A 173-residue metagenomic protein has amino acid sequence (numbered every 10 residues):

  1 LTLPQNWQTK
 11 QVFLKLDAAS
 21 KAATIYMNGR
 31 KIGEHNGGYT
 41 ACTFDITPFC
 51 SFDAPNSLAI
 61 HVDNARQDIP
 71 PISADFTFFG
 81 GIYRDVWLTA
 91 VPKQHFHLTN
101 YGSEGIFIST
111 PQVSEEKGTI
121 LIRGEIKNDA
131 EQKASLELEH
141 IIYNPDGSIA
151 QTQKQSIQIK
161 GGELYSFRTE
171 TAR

Functional and structural regions predicted by a protein language model:
L1-T99, S103-G105, D129, E139 (+1 more regions): Accessory beta-strand-rich segments of carbohydrate-active enzymes
Q8, G38, S114-G118, G161: Ser/Thr- and Asn-enriched, surface-exposed coil loops between beta-strands
I25-M27, E116-Q158, Y165-T169: Beta-strand-rich binding/interaction modules
I46-P48, R168-R173: Short, hydrophobic beta-strand segments
P55-A59, G161-E170: Conserved long hydrophobic alpha-helices within structured protein cores
S73, I159-G161: Charge-dense, low-complexity intrinsically disordered segments
G105-E115: Short beta-strand segments of immunoglobulin-like
